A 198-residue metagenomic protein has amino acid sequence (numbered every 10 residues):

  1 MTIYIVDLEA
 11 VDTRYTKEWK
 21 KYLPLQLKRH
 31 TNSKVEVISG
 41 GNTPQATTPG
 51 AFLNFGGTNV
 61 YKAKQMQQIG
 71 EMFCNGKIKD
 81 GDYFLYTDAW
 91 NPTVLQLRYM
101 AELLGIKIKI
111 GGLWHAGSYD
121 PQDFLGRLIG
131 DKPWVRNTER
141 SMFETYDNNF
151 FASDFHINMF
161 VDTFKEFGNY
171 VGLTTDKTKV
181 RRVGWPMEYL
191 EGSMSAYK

Functional and structural regions predicted by a protein language model:
M1-Q96: N-terminal pre-catalytic "stem/leader" segment of glycosyltransferase-like enzymes
R14-E18, V94-Y99, Q122-L125, M159-F164 (+1 more regions): A short acidic (Asp/Glu
T58-K62, F124-D131: Short, flexible loop segments at the rims of nucleotide/cofactor-binding pockets, characterized by
Y83-W90, A101-F124: Active-site proximal beta-strand in glycosyltransferases
T87-D88, F151-S153, W185: Replace "coordinates the UDP/GDP/TDP-sugar" with "coordinates nucleotide-activated sugar donors
Y99-I106, K165-E166, G184-W185: Catalytic phosphate/metal-binding cores of nucleic-acid and nucleotide-processing enzymes, i.e., regions that mediate
P133-K179, Y189: A short, active-site helix/loop in glycosyltransferases that binds the activated sugar's phosphate group
V180-K198: Conserved donor-binding/catalytic core segment of Leloir-type glycosyltransferases
